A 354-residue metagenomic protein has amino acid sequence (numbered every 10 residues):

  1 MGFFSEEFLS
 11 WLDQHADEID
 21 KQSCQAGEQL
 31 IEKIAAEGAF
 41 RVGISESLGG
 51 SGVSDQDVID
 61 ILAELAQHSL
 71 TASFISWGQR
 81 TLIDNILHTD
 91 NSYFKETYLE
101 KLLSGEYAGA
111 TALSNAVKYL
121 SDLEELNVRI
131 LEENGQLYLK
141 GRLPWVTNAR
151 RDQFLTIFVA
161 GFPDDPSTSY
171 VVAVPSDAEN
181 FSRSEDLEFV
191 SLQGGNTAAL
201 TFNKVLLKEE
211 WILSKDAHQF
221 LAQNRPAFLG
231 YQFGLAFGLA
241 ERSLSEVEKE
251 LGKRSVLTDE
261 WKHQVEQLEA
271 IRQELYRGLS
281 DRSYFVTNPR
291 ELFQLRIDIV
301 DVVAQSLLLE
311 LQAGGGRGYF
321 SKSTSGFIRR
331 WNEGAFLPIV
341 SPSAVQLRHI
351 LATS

Functional and structural regions predicted by a protein language model:
M1-S76, F285, S354: Amphipathic, small/basic residue-rich leader segments at the start of a protein or domain
A16-Q22, K249-G252, E269-A304, L308-K322: C-terminal helix-coil-helix/basic helical segment that borders enzyme active sites and/or dimer interfaces and provides
I34, F40-V42, S104-A116: A short, Trp-centered hydrophobic/proline-enriched beta-strand micro-motif
L70-S92, D122: N-terminal glycine-rich flavin-associated loop
A108-L131: A gly/ser-rich beta-alpha-beta helix-loop segment of oxidoreductase catalytic cores
W145-F181: A short core secondary-structure module
L187-E269: Glycine-rich beta->alpha junctions and the first turn(s) of the following alpha-helix
G316-S354: Glycine-rich phosphate/cofactor-binding loops in nucleotide/flavin-utilizing enzymes
